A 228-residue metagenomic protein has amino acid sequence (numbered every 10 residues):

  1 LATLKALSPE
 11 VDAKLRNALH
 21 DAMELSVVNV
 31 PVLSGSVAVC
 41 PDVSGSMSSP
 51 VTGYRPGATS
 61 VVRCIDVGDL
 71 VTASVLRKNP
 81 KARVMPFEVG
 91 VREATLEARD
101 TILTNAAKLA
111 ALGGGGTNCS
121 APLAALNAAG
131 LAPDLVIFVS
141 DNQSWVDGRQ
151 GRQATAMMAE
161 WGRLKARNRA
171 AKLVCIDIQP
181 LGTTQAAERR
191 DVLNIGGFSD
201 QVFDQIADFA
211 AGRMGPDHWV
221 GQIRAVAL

Functional and structural regions predicted by a protein language model:
L1-L228: Acidic, glycine-rich A-domain
